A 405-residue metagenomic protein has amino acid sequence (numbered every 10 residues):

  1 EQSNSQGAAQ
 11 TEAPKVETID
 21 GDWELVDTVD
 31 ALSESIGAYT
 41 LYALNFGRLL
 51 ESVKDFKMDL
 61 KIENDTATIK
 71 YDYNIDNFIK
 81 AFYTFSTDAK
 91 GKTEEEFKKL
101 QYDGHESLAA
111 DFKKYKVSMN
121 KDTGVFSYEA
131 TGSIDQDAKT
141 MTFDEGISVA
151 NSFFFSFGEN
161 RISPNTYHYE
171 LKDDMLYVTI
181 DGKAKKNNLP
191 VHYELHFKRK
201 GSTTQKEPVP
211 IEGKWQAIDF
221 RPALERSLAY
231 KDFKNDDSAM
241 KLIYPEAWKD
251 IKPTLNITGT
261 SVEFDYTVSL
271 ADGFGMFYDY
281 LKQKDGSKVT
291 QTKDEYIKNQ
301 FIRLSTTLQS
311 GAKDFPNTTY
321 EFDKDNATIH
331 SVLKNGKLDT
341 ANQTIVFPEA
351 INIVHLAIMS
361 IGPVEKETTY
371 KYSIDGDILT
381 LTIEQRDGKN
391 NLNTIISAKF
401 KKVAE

Functional and structural regions predicted by a protein language model:
E1-Q6: Bacterial lipoprotein signal-peptidase II cleavage site
A9-E24, K198-Q216, E405: N-terminal helix-cap/turn-to-beta initiation motif at the start of protein domains
V29-S35, D55, L60-M175, F220-R226 (+1 more regions): Contiguous, well-ordered beta-strand patches that form the walls/edges of small beta-barrel/beta-sandwich domains
E34-S52, S227-A247: Surface-exposed strand-loop-strand hairpins of Gram-negative outer-membrane beta-barrel proteins
F97-Q101, A184-K206, A398: Repeat-associated, polar segments at repeat-unit boundaries in modular proteins
L171-E194, G201, G376-I378, R386-G388: Ser/Thr/Pro-rich, low-complexity mucin-like regions that serve as glycosylated stalks/linkers or repetitive adhesive
